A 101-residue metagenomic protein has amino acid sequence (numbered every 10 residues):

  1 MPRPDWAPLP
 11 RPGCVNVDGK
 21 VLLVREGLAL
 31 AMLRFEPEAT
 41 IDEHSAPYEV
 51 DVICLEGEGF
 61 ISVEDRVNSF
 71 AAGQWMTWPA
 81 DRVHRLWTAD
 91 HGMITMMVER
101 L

Functional and structural regions predicted by a protein language model:
M1-A31: A short, N-terminal "cap"/entry segment at the start of jelly-roll beta-barrel domains of the cupin/DSBH fold
E26, S62-R66, A89: Short strand-coil-strand connectors
A29-A46, A80-D81: Conserved short histidine dyad/triad with adjacent acidic residue
R34-E36, A46-I61: Short, conserved beta-strand element in jelly-roll/cupin
D65-A80: Short acidic-glycine-tyrosine-enriched beta hairpin
A80-L101: Ligand-binding loop in jelly-roll beta-barrel domains
